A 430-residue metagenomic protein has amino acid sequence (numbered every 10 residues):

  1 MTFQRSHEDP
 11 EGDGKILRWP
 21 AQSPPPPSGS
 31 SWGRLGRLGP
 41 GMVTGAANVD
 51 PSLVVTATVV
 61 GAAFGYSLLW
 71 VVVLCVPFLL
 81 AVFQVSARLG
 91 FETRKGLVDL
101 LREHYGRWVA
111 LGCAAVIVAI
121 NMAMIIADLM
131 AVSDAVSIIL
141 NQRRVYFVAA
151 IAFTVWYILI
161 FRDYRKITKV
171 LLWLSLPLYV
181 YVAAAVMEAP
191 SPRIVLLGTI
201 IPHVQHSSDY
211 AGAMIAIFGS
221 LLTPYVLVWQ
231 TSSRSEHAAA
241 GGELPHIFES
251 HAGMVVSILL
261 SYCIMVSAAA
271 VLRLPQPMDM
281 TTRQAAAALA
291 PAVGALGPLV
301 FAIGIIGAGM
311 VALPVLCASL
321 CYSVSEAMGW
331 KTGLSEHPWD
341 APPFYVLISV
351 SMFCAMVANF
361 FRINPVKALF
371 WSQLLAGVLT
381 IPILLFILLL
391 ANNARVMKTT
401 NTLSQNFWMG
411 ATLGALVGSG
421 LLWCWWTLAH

Functional and structural regions predicted by a protein language model:
Q22, T56-V59, Q84-V109, D134-V136 (+4 more regions): Flexible loop linkers connecting adjacent transmembrane helices in multi-pass alpha-helical membrane transporters
T44, V71-H104, G112-A123: Juxtamembrane transmembrane-helix boundary signature
L80-E92, S232-A239, V255-Q284: Extracellular/periplasmic helix-exit of transmembrane alpha-helices
E92, A110-N141, V148, G309-M328 (+2 more regions): Hydrophobic transmembrane alpha-helices that form the core helical bundles of multi-pass secondary transporters
R107-W108, R144-A149, A252, V256 (+4 more regions): Loop-to-transmembrane helix boundary motifs in multi-pass membrane proteins
G112-A114, I139-F161, P177-Y181, V186 (+2 more regions): Transmembrane alpha-helical segments of multi-pass small-molecule transport proteins
V170-W173, T332-S349, P365, F370-V378 (+1 more regions): C-terminal membrane-solvent junction of multi-pass transporters and transport-like membrane proteins
L176-H203, M214-R234, F386-R395, G420-H430: Hydrophobic alpha-helical segments and their helix-loop junctions in multi-pass secondary transporters
